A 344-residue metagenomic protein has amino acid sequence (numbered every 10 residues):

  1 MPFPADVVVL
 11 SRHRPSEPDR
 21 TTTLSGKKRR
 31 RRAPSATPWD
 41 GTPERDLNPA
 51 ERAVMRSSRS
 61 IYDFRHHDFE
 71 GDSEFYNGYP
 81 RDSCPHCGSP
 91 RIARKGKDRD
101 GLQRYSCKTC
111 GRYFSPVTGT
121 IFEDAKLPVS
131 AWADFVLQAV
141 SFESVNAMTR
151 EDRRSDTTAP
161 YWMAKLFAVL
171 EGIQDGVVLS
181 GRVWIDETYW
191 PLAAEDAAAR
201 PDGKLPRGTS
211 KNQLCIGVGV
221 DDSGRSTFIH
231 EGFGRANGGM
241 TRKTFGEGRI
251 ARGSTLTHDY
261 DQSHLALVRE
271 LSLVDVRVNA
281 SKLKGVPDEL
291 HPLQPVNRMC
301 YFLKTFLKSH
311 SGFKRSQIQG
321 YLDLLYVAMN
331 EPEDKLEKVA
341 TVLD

Functional and structural regions predicted by a protein language model:
M1-D344: Residue-level recognition of single "structural anchor" positions that define or cap local secondary structure
